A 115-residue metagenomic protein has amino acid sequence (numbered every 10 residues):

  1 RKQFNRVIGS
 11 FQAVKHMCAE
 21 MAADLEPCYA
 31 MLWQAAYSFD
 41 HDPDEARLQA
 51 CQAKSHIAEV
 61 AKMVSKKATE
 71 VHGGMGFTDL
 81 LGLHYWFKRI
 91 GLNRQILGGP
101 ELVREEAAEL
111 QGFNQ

Functional and structural regions predicted by a protein language model:
R1-Q115: Alpha-helical interface subdomain recognition
